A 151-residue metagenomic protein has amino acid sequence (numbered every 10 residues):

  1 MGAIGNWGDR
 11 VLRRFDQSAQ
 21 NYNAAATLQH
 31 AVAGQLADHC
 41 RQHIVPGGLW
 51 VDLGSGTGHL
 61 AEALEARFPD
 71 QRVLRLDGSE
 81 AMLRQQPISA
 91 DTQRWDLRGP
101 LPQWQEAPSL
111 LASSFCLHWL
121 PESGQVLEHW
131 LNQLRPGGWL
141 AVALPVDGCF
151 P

Functional and structural regions predicted by a protein language model:
M1-A19: N-terminal, positively charged/glycine-rich alpha-helical extensions of SAM-dependent methyltransferases
T27-P46: Conserved alpha-helix/loop element of class I SAM-dependent methyltransferases that forms part of the SAM/SAH-binding
A37, E65, L127-L131: A structural alpha-helix within SAM-dependent methyltransferase catalytic domains
L49-P102: Class I SAM-dependent methyltransferase SAM/SAH-binding core
L101-L111: A short acidic, Gly/Pro-enriched loop at the edge of an enzyme's catalytic core that lines a small-molecule cofactor
S109-E122: A short SAM/SAH-binding and catalytic strip from SAM-dependent methyltransferases
G124-W139: A short glycine-rich, Lys/Arg-flanked "PGG" loop and its adjoining helix->strand segment in the class I
W139-P151: Conserved class I S-adenosyl-L-methionine
